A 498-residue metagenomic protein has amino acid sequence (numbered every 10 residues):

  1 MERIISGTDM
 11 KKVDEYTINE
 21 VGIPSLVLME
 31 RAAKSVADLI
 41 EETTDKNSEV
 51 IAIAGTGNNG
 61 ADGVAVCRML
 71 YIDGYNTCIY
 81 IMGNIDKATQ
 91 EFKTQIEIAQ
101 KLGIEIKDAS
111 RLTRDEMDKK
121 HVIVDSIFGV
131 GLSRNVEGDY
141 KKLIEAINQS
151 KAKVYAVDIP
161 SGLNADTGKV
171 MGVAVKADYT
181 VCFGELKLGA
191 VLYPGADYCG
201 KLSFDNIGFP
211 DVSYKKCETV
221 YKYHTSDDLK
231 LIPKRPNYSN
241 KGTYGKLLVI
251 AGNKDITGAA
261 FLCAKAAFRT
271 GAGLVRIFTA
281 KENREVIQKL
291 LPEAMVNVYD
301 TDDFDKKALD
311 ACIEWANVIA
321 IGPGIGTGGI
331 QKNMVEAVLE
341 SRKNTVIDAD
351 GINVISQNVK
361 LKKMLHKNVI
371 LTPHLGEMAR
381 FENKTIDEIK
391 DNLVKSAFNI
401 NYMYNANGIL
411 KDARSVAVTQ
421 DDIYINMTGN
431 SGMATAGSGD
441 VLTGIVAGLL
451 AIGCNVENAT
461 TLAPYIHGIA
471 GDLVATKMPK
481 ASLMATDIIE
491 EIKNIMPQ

Functional and structural regions predicted by a protein language model:
M1-I79, T89, A190-N344, N353-L371 (+1 more regions): Small-residue (G/A/S/T)-rich helix-start motifs and N-terminal tracts that mark the onset
A37-S126, N135-V157, M334: Nucleotide and nucleotide-moiety/phosphate-recognizing core
G83-D86, I159-S161, E282, G351: Short beta-alpha junction loops
G103-I104, D108-L112, Y179, S203 (+2 more regions): A generic structural signal for ordered secondary structure
L112, I159-A165, L188, D303-F304 (+1 more regions): Short acidic loop-to-helix transition motifs that present clustered carboxylates
H121-V122, I127-E218: Internal gly/pro-rich beta-alpha loop/helix module that stabilizes soluble enzyme cofactors or their anionic handles
